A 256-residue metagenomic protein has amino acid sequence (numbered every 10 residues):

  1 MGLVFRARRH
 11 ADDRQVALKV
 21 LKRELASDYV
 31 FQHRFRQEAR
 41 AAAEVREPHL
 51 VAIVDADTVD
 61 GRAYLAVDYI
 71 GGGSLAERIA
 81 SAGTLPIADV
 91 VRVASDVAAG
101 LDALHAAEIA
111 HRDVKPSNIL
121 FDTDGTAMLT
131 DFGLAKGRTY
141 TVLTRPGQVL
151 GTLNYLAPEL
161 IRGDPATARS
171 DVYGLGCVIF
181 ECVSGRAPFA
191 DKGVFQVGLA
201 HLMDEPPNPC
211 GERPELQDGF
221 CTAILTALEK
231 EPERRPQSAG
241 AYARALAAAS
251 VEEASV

Functional and structural regions predicted by a protein language model:
K22-E44: AlphaC helix of the eukaryotic protein kinase fold
A56: Activation-segment/catalytic-loop signature of the eukaryotic protein kinase fold
D60-S74, R78: Conserved short submotifs of the Hanks-type protein kinase catalytic core that shape the nucleotide-binding pocket
V93-A94: Activation segment signature within eukaryotic-like protein kinase domains
V97-I109: Protein kinase catalytic-loop region centered on the HRD/HxD motif
S184-P188: Structural helix C-cap motif within protein kinase domains
R235: Conserved HRD-motif arginine in the catalytic loop of eukaryotic-like protein kinases
